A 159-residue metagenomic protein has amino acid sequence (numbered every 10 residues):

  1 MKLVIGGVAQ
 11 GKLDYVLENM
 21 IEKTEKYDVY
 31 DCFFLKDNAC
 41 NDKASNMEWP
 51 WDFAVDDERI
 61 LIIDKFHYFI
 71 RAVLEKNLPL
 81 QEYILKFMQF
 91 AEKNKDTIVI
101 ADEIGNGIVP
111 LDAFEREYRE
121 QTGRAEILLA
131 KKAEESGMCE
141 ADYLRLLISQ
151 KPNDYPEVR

Functional and structural regions predicted by a protein language model:
M1, E22-E25, V55, K151-R159: Short, Lys/Arg-enriched, disordered terminal segments
M1-F34: Glycine-rich P-loop/Walker A and Walker A-like loops and their local beta1-loop-alpha1 context in P-loop NTPases
V4, R59, I63, S136 (+1 more regions): Generic structural hydrophobic/aromatic packing signal, biased to beta-strands
G7, K65, A101: Short secondary-structure boundary segments
Q10, H67-F69, G105, L144: Short, solvent-exposed loop/turn segments at secondary-structure junctions
E25-T97: Conserved nucleotide-sensing/catalytic segment adjacent to the nucleotide-binding pocket in NTP-handling enzymes
L35, K76-R159: Replace "adjacent to P-loop NTPase cores in ATP/GTP-dependent enzymes" with "adjacent to NTP-binding cores
